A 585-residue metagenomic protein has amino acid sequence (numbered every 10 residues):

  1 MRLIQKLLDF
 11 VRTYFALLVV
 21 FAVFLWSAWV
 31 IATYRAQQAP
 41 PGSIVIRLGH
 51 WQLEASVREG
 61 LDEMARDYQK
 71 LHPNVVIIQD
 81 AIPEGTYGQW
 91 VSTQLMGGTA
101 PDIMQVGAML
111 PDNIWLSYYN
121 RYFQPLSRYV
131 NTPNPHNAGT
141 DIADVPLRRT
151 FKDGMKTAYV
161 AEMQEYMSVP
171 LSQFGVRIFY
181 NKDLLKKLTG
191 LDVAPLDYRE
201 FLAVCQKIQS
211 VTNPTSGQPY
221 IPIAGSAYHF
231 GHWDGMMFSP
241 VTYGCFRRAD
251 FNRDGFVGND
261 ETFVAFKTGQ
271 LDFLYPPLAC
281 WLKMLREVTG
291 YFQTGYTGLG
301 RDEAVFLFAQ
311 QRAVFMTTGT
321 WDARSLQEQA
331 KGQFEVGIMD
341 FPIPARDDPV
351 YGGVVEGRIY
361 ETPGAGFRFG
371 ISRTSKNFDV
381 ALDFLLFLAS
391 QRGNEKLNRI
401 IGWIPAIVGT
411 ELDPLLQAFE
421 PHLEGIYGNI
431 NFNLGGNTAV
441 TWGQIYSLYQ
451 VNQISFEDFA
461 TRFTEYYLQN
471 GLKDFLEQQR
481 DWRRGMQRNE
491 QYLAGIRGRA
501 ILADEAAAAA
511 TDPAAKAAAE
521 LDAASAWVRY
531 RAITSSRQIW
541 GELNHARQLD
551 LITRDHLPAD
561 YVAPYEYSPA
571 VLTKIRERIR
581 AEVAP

Functional and structural regions predicted by a protein language model:
R2-R12, A16-W26, V30, E424-P585: Conserved C-terminal helix/tail region of periplasmic/extracytoplasmic solute-binding proteins
G42-A55, V75-D80, I103, M167 (+1 more regions): Short, well-ordered beta-strand elements
E54-P73, F179, W442: Short, polar/charged alpha-helical segment
H72-A81, T189-D192, Q270, R286-L299 (+1 more regions): A local structural motif
V76, Q164, K186-L188, G290 (+1 more regions): Extracytoplasmic/periplasmic substrate-recognition and gating elements
A81-W90, Y198-E200, Y296-A309: Short helix-initiation/N-cap motifs at beta->coil->alpha
P111-G175, G255, M339, P349-V354: Hinge/lid segment of periplasmic solute-binding proteins
V204-Q206, R248-G298: Glycine-centered hinge/linker elements that transmit conformational signals in sensory and ligand-binding systems
